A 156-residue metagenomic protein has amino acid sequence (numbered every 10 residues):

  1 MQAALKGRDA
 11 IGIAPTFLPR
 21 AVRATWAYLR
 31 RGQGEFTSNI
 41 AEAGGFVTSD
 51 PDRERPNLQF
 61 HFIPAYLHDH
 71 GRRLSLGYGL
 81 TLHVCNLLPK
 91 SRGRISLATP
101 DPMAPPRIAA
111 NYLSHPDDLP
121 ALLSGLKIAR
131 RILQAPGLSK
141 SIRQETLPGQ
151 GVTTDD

Functional and structural regions predicted by a protein language model:
Q2-A4: Catalytic cores of eukaryotic secretory-pathway lumenal/extracellular enzymes that build and remodel glycoconjugates
G7-D9, P19-D156: FAD-dependent oxidoreductase catalytic-site/capping-region signature
